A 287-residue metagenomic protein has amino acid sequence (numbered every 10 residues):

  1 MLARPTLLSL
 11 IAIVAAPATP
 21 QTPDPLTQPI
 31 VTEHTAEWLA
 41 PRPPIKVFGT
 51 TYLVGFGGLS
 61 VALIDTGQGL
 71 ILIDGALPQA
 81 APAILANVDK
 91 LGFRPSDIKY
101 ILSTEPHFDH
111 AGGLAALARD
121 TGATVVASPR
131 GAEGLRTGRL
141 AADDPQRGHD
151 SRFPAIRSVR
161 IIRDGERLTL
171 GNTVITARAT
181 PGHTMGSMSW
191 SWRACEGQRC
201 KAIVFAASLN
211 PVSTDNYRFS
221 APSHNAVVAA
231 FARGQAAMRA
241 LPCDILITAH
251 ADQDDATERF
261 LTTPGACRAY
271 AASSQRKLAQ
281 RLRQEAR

Functional and structural regions predicted by a protein language model:
M1-L7: Bacterial N-terminal signal peptides that target proteins for export
I13-A16: N-terminal signal peptide c-region/cleavage motif recognized by signal peptidases
Q21-R42, K277-E285: N-terminal pre-domain segments of enzymes
E37-L91, P95, W190-P211: Conserved beta-strand hairpin/beta-sheet module of binuclear metal-dependent hydrolase folds, prominently
T50, I64, D74, I84 (+7 more regions): Divalent metal-coordination and catalytic microenvironments
L70, L77-Q79, R157, R167-L170 (+2 more regions): Metallo-beta-lactamase
Q79-A81, D89-R167, Y270: Active-site HxH/HxHxD metal-binding segment of metal-dependent hydrolases
T263-R287: C-terminal regulatory/interaction regions
